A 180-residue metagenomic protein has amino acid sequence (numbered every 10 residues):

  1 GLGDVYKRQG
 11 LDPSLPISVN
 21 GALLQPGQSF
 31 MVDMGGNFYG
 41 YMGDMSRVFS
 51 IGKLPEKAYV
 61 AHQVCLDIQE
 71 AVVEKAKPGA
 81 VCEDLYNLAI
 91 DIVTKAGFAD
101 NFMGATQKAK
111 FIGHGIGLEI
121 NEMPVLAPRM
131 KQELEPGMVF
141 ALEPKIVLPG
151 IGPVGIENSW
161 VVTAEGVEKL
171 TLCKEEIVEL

Functional and structural regions predicted by a protein language model:
G1-L180: Active-site neighborhoods and metal-handling regions in enzymes and metal-associated proteins
